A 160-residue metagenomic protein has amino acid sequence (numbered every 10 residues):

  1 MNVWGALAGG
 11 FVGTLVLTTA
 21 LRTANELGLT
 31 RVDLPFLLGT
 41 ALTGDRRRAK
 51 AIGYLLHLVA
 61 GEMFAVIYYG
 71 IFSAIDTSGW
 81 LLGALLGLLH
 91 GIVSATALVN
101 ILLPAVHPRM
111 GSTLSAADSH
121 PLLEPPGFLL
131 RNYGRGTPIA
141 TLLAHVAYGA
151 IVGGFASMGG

Functional and structural regions predicted by a protein language model:
M1-G160: Juxtamembrane/disordered regions of integral membrane proteins
